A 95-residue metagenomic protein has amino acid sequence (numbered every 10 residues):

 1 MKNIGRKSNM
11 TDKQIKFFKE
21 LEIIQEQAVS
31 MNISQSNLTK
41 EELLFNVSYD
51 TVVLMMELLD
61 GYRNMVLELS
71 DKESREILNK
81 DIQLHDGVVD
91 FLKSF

Functional and structural regions predicted by a protein language model:
M1-L38, L69-E73, S94: N-terminal low-complexity, intrinsically disordered segments
T11-D12, L43, H85: Generic detection of intrinsically disordered/low-complexity segments and helix-coil linkers/edges
N32, T51-V66: Long, hydrophobic, amphipathic alpha-helical segments used as structural scaffolds
Q35-L54: Mature extracytoplasmic domains of secretory-pathway proteins
L59-F95: Amphipathic alpha-helical binding modules
